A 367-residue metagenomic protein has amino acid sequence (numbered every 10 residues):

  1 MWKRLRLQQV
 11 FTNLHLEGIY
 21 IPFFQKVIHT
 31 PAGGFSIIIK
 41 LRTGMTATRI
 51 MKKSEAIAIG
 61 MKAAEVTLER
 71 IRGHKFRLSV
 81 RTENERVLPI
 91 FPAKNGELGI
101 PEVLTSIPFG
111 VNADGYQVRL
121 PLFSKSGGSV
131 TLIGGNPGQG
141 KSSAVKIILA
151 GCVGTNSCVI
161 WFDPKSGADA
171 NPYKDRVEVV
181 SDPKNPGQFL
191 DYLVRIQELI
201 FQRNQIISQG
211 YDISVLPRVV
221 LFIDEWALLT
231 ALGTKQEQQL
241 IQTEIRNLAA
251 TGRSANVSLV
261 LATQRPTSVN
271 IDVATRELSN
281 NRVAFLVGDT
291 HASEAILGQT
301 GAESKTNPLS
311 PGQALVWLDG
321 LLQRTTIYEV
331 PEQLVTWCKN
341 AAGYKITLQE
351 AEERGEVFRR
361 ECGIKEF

Functional and structural regions predicted by a protein language model:
M1-Y116: N-terminal "pre-motor" subdomain/linker immediately upstream of P-loop NTPase catalytic cores
G34-S36, G128, N280, L322: Short, solvent-exposed beta-strand edge segments and adjacent coil->beta transition regions
L41, V80-N84, V111, L122-S124 (+5 more regions): Flexible glycine-/small-residue-rich
L41-R49, Q209-S214, T267-N270: Short acidic, glycine/proline-enriched loop segments that cap or flank alpha-helices
T46, K141, N185, T326-I327: Generic alpha-helical structural element
T48-A56, K62, T67-L78, N84-L98 (+1 more regions): Conserved ATP-driven motor cores of ASCE-family P-loop NTPases powering translocation/secretion/packaging/pilus
A64-L68, Q202-G210: Active-site phosphate-binding and catalytic loops of NTP-dependent enzymes
H74, G96-I206, V215-V220, A227-G288 (+4 more regions): P-loop NTPase catalytic phosphate-binding loop
